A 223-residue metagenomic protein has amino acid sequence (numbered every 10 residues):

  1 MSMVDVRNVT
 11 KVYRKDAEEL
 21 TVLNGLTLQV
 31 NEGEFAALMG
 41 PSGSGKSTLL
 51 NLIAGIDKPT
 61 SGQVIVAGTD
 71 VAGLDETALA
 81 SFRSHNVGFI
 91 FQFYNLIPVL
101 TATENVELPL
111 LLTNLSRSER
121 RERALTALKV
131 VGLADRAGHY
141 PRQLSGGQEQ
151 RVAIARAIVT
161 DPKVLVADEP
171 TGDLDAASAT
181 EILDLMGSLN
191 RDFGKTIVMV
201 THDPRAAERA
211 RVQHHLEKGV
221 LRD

Functional and structural regions predicted by a protein language model:
S2-E217: ABC family nucleotide-binding domain
K218-D223: Conserved switch/coupling elements of ABC/ABC-like ATPase nucleotide-binding domains
